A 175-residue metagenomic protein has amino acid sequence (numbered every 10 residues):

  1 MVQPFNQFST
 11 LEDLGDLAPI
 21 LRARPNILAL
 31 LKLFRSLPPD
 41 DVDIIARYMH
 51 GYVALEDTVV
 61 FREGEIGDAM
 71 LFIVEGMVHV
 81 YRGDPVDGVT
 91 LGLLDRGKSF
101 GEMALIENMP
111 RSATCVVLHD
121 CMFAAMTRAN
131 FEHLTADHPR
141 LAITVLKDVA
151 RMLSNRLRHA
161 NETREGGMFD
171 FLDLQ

Functional and structural regions predicted by a protein language model:
M1-Q175: Cytosolic regulatory regions built on CNB/CRP/Popeye-like sensor folds
